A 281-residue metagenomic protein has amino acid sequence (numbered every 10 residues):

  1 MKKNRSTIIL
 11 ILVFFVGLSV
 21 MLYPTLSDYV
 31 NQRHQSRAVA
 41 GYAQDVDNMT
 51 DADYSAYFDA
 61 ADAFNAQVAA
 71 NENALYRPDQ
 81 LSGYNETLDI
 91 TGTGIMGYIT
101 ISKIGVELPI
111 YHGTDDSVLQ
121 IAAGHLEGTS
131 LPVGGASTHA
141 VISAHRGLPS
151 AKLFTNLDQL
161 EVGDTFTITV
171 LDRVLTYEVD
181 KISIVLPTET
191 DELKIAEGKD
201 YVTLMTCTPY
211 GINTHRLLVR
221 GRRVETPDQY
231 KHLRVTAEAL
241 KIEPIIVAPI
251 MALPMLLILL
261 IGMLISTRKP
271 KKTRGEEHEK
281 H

Functional and structural regions predicted by a protein language model:
M1-K3, E279: Generic cytosolic/nucleocytoplasmic N-terminal low-complexity/intrinsically disordered segments
K3-P244: Solvent-exposed, non-transmembrane regions of membrane-associated and secreted proteins
R234-H281: C-terminal single-pass membrane-anchor helix
